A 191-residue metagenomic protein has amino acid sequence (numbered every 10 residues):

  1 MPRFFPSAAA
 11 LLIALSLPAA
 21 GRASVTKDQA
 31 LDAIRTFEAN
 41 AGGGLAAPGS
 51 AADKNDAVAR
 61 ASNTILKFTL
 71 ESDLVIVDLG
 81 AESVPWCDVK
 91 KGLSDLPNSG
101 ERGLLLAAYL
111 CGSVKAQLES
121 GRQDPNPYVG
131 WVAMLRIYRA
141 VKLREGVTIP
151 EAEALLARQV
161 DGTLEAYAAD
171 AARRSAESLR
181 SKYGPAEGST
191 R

Functional and structural regions predicted by a protein language model:
M1-F4: Positively charged n-region of N-terminal signal peptides that target proteins for export
S7-S16: Bacterial N-terminal signal peptides
A9-A10, L143, A172, G188: Short linear sequence elements within intrinsically disordered, low-complexity coil regions
L17-A19, L106: Generic detector of short, well-ordered, non-transmembrane alpha-helical segments enriched in hydrophobic residues
G21-L66, T190: Immediate post-signal-peptide N-terminus of mature secreted/exported proteins
A57-Y183: Mature extracellular/secreted ectodomains of secretory-pathway proteins
P185-R191: Short, solvent-exposed mixed-charge patches
